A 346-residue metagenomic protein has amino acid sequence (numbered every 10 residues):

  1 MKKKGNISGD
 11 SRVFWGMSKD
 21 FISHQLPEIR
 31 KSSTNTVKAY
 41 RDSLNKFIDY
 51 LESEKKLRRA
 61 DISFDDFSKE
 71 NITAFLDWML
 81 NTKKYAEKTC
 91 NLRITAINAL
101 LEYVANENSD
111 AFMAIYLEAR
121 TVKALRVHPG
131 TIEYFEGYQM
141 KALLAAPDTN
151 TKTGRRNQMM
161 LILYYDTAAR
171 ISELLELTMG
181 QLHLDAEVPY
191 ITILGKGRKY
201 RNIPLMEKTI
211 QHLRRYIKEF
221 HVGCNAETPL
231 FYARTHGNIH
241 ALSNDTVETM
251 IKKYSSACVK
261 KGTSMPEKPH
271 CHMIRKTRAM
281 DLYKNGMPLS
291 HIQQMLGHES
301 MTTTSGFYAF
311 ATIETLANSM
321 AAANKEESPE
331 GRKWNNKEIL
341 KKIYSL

Functional and structural regions predicted by a protein language model:
M1-L346: Conserved catalytic core of the tyrosine transesterase superfamily
